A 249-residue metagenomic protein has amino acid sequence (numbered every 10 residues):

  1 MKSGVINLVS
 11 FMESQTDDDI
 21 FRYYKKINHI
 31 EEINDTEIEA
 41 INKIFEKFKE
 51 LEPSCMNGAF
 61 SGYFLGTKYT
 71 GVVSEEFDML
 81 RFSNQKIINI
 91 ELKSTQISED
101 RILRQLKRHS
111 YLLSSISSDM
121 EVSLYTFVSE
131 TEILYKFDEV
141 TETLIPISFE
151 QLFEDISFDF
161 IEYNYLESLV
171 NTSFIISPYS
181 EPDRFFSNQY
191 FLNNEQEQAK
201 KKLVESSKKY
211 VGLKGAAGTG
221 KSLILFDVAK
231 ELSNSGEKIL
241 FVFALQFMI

Functional and structural regions predicted by a protein language model:
M1-K86, Q96-I249: The feature marks helicase ATPase cores and/or their adjacent C-terminal helical subdomains in SF1/SF2/AAA+ helicases
I90: Conserved beta3 VAIK motif of the Hanks protein kinase fold
K93: Structured beta-strand/turn binding interfaces of compact recognition modules in eukaryotic regulators
